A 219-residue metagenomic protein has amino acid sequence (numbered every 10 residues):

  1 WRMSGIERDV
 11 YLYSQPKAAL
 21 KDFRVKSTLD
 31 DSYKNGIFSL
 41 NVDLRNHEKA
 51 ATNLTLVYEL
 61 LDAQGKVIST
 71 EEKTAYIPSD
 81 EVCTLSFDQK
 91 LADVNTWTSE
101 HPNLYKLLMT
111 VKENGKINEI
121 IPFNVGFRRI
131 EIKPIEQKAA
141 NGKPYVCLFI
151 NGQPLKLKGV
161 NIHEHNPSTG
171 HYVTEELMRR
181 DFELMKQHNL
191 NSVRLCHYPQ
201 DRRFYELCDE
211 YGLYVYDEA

Functional and structural regions predicted by a protein language model:
W1-R202, L207, Y211-V215: Secreted/periplasmic carbohydrate-active enzymes, especially glycoside hydrolases
